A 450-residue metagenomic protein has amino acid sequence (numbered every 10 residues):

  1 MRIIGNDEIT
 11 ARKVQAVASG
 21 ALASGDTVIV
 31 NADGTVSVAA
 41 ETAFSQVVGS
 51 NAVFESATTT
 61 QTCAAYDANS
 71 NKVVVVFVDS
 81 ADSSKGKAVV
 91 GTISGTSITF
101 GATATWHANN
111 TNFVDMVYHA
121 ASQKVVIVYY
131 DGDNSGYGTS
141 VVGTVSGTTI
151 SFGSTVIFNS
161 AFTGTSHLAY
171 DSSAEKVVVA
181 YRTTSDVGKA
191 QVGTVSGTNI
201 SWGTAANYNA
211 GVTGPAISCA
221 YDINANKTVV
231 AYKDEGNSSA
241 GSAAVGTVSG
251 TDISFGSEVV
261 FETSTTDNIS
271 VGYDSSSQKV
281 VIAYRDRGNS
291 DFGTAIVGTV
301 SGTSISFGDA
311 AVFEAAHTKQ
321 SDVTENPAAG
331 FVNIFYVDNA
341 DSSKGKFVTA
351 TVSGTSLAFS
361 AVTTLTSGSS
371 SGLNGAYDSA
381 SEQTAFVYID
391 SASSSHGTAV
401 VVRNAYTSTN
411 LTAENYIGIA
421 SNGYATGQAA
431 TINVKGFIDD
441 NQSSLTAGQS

Functional and structural regions predicted by a protein language model:
M1-V73, F77-A81, K87-S94, H107 (+18 more regions): Extracellular receptor-binding modules and their adjoining Ser/Thr/Gly/Asp/Asn-rich linkers
V48-F54, F100-W106, G153-F158, G203-N209 (+3 more regions): A short beta-strand motif characteristic of beta-propeller blades
S97-T99, T149, N199, D252 (+3 more regions): Solvent-exposed, low-complexity segments and loops of surface/extracellular structural proteins
W202-G203, G214, I253-G256, T266 (+2 more regions): Long, compositionally biased, intrinsically disordered segments
